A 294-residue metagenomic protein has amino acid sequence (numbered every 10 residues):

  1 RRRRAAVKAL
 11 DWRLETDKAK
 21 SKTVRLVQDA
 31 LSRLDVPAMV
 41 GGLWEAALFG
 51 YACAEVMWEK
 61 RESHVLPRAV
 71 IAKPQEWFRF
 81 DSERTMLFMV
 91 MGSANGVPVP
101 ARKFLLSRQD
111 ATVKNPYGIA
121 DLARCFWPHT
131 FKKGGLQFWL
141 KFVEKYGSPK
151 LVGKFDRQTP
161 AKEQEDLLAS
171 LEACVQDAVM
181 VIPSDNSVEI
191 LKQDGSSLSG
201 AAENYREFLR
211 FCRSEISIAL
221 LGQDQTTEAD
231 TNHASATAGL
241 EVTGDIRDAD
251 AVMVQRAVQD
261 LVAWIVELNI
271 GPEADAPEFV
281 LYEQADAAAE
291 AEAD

Functional and structural regions predicted by a protein language model:
W12-L14, A19-V179: Structured, contiguous alpha/beta core segments that scaffold functional sites
K20, V36, A47, Y146 (+6 more regions): Active-site-proximal structural scaffolding
Y51-E55, F142-F155, Q176-E189, Q223-H233 (+1 more regions): Core alpha/beta catalytic barrel or barrel-like domain that forms the active/cofactor pocket in diverse metabolic
D156-Q158, I190-S196, A201: Active-site-proximal segments of catalytic enzyme domains that coordinate small-molecule cofactors or metal ions
A161-N186, I190-Q193, I270-D294: C-terminal anchoring/interaction modules
S196-E203, E207, D245: Short, solvent-exposed segments of well-ordered alpha helices
F211-D294: C-terminal helix-loop subdomains that flank or include functional centers
